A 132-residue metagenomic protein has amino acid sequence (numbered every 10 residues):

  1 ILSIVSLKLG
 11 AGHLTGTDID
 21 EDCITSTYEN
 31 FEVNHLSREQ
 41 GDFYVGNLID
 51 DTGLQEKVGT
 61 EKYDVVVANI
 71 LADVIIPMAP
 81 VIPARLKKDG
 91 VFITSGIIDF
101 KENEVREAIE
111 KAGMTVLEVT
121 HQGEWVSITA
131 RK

Functional and structural regions predicted by a protein language model:
I1-L48: Conserved SAM/SAH cofactor-binding pocket of Class I
D22-S26, V74, K101: Conserved short alpha-helix immediately C-terminal to the canonical SAM/SAH-binding motif I of Rossmann-like
Y44-L54, W125: Conserved SAM/SAH-binding loop
D51-V65: A short acidic, Gly/Pro-enriched loop at the edge of an enzyme's catalytic core that lines a small-molecule cofactor
D64-P77: A short SAM/SAH-binding and catalytic strip from SAM-dependent methyltransferases
I76-V91, R106: A short glycine-rich, Lys/Arg-flanked "PGG" loop and its adjoining helix->strand segment in the class I
D89-E102: ADP-ribose/adenylate-binding Rossmann-like module
M114-K132: Core SAM-dependent methyltransferase catalytic element
